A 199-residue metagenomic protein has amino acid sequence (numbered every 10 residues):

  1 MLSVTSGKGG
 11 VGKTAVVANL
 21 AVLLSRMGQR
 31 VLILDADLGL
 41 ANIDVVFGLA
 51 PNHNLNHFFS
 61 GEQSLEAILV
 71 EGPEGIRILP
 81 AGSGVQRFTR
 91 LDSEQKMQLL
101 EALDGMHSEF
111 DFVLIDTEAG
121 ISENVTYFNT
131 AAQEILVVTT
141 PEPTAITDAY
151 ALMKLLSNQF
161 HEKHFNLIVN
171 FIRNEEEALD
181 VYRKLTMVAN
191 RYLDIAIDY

Functional and structural regions predicted by a protein language model:
M1-L65, L114-I115: Walker A/P-loop NTP-binding active-site region of P-loop NTPases, recognizing the glycine-rich GxxxxGKT/S
L2, R30-L32, I76-R77, I135-L136 (+1 more regions): Structural motif
S6, D35, P80-S83, T117 (+1 more regions): Flexible glycine-/small-residue-rich
I33-S108: P-loop/Walker-type NTP enzyme "switch/lid" segment
F112, T117-Y199: Conserved catalytic-core segment of NTP-binding enzymes
